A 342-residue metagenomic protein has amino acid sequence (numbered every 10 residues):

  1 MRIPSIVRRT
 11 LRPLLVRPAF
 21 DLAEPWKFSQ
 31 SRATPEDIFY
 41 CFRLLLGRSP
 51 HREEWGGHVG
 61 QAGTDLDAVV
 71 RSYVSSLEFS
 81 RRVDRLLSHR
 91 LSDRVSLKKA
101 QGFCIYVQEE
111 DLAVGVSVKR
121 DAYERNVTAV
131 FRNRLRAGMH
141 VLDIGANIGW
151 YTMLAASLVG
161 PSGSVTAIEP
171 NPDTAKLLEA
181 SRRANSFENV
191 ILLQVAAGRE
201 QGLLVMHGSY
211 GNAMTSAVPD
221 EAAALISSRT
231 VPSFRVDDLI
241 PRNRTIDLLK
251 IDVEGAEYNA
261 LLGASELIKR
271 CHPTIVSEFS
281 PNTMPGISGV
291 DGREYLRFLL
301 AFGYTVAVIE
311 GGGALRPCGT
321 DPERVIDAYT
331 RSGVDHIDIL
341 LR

Functional and structural regions predicted by a protein language model:
M1-R9: Compositionally biased, charge-rich terminal segments
R9, P13, R17-W26, A33 (+4 more regions): Phosphate/nucleotide-binding beta-alpha loop and adjacent structural elements of enzyme active sites
S31-A33, R48-S49: Short helix-capping and inter-helix turn/linker motifs at the boundaries of alpha-helical repeat units
D37-L45, R52: The feature marks the first
C41-F42, V69, Y73: Short alpha-helical scaffolding segments that buttress acidic/His motifs in well-ordered protein cores
R48-H51, V236: Short amphipathic alpha-helix starts
E53-E54, H89: Basic, ligand-binding patches in group-transfer machinery, especially extracytoplasmic/periplasmic segments
